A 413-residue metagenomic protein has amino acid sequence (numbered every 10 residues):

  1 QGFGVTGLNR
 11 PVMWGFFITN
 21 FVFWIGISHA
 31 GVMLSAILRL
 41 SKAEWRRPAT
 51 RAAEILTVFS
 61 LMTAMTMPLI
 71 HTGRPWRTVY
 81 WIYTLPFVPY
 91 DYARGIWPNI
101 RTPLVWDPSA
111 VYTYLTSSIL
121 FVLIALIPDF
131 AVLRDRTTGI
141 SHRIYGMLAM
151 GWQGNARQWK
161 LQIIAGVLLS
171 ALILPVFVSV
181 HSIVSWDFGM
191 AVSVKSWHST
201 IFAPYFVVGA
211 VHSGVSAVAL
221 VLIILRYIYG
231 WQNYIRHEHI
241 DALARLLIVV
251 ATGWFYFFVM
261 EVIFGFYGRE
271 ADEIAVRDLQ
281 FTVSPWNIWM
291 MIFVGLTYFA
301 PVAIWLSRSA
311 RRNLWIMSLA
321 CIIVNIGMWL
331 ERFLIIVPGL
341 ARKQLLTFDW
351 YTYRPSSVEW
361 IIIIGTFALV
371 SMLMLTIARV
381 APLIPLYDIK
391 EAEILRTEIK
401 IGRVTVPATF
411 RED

Functional and structural regions predicted by a protein language model:
Q1, A43, P89-F293, L306-A310 (+1 more regions): Long, contiguous internal "core" modules enriched in hydrophobic/ aromatic residues
Q1-A30, M374-L375, G402-E412: N-terminal signal-anchor module of multipass membrane proteins
W14-W76: Membrane helical hairpin/interfacial module
G15, A49, K195-F206, D349-T352: Non-cytosolic membrane-interface motifs at loop->transmembrane helix junctions
S28-K42, Y114-V132, A217-Y227, Y298-W315 (+1 more regions): Transmembrane alpha-helical segments in integral membrane proteins
A49-T57, Y234-T252, L314-I322: Interfacial segments of alpha-helical transmembrane regions
L69-P89: Functional transmembrane-helix hotspots
T297-P301, W305, R311-D413: TerminUS-proximal long segments
